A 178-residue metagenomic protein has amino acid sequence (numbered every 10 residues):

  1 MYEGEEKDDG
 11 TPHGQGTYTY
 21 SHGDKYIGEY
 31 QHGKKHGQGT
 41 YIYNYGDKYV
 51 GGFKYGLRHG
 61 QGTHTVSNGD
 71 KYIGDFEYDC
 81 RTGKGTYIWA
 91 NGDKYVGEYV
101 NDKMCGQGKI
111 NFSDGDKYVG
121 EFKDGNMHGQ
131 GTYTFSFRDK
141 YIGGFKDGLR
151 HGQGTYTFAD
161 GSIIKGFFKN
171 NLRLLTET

Functional and structural regions predicted by a protein language model:
M1, S21-G23, N44-G46, S67-G69 (+4 more regions): Glycine-centered tight beta-turn/hairpin loop motif at sheet-sheet or coil-to-beta transitions
M1-P12, D24-H36, K48-H59, K71-T82 (+4 more regions): Conserved anchor residues at repeat-unit boundaries in beta-strand-based tandem repeats, strongest for the MORN repeat
T17-T19, I27, T40-I42, V50 (+7 more regions): Threonine-centered tandem repeat motifs in low-complexity domains
T176-T178: Short, surface-exposed secondary-structure junctions/capping segments
